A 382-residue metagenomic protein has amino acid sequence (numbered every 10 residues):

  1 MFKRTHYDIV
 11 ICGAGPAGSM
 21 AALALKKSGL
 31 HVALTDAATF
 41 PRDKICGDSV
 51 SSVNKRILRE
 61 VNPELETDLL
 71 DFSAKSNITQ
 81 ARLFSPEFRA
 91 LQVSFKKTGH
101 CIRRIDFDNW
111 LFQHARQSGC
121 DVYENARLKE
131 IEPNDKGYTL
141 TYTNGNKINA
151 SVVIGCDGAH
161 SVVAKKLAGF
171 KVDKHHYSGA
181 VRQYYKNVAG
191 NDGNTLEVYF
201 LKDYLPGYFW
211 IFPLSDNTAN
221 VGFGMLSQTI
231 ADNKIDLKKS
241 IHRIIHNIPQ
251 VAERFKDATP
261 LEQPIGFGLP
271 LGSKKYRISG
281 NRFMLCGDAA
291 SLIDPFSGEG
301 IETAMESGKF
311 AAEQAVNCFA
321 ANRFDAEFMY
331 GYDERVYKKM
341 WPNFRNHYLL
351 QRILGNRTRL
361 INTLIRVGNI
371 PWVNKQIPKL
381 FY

Functional and structural regions predicted by a protein language model:
F2-A17: Beta1/beta-strand and adjacent pyrophosphate-binding region of the FAD-binding site in flavoprotein oxidoreductases
I9-I11, V32, F283: Conserved hydrophobic helix-helix packing surfaces used for dimerization/oligomerization
A17, F40, H160: Conserved Rossmann-like nucleotide-cofactor binding loop
K26-C46: Glycine-rich FAD pyrophosphate-binding loop
E60-W110: A conserved beta-strand/loop capping segment in the N-terminal third of enzymes that catalyze redox or closely related
H114-V251: Predominantly flavin-linked oxidoreductase catalytic cores and closely associated redox partners
E130, K147, T229-A311, C318: FAD/FMN-dependent oxidoreductases across multiple families
E313-Y382: C-terminal helical "tail/cap" subdomain of flavin- and related membrane-associated enzymes
